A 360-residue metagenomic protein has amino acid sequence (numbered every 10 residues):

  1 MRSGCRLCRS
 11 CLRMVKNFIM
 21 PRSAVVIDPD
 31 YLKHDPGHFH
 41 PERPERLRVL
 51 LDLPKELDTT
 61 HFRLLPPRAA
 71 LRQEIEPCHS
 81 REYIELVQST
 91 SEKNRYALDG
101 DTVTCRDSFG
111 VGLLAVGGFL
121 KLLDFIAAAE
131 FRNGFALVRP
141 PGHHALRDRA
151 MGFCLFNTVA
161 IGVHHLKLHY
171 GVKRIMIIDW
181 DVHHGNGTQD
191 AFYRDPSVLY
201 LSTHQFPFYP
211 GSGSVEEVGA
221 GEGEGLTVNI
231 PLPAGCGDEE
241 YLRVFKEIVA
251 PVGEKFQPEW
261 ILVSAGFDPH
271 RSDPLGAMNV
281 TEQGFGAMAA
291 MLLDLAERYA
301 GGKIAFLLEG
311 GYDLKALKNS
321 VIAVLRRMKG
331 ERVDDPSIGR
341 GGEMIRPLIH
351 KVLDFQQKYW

Functional and structural regions predicted by a protein language model:
R2-C5, P251: Residue-level detector of alpha-helical transmembrane segments in integral membrane proteins
C5-C11: Cysteine-centered motifs
L7, N17-F18: N-terminal cationic leader/targeting segments used for protein routing and processing
F18-V26, L32, E85-W360: A general "terminal functional-core" signal
M20-P77: N-terminal low-complexity, Ser/Thr- and acidic-residue-enriched intrinsically disordered segments
P54-T60, E82, A129, Y170: Short glycine-centered helix-capping/turn motifs at secondary-structure transition points
R68-E92: Charged, often glycine-rich, active-site loop that binds/positions anionic groups
